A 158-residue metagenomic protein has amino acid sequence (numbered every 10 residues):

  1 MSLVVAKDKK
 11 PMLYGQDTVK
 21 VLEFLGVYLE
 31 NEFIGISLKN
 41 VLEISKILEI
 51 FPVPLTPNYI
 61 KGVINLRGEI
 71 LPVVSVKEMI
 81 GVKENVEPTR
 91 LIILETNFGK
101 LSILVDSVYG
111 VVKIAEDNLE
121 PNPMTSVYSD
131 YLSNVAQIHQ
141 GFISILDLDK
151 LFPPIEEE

Functional and structural regions predicted by a protein language model:
M1-E158: An acidic, low-aromatic, low-complexity terminal/linker signal
